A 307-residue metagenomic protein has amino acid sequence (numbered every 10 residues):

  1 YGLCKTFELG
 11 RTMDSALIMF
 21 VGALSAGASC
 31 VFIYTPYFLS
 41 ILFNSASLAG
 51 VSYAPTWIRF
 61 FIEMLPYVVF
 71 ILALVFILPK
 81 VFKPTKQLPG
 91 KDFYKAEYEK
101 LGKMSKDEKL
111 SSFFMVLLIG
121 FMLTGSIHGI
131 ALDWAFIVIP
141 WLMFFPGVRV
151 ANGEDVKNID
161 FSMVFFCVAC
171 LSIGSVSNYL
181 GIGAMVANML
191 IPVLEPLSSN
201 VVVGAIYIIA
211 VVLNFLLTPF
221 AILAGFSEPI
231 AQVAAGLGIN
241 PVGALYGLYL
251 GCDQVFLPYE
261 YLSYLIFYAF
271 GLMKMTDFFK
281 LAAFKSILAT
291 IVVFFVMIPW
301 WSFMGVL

Functional and structural regions predicted by a protein language model:
Y1, P196-L250: Hydrophobic alpha-helical transmembrane segments of multi-pass integral membrane proteins, predominantly secondary
F7-L17, G22-G102, F113, L250-L307: Juxtamembrane and boundary regions of transmembrane helices in multi-pass small-molecule transporters and channels
G22, F114-F121, I206-A210, E228-P229: Hydrophobic, membrane-inserted alpha-helices
A28-L39, H128-A131, S175-G183, V212-G225 (+1 more regions): Short helix-coil transition sites and intra-membrane helix breaks within transmembrane domains of multi-pass
R59-N188, S286, T290, F294-L307: Hydrophobic transmembrane alpha-helices of multi-pass small-molecule transporters
I130-P140, P192-N200, Y246-L257: Structural signature of hydrophobic alpha-helical transmembrane segments
F144-E154, V211-F215, Y264-L265, K274: C-terminal ends of transmembrane helices
G183-L197, I230: Membrane-interface interhelical connector segments
